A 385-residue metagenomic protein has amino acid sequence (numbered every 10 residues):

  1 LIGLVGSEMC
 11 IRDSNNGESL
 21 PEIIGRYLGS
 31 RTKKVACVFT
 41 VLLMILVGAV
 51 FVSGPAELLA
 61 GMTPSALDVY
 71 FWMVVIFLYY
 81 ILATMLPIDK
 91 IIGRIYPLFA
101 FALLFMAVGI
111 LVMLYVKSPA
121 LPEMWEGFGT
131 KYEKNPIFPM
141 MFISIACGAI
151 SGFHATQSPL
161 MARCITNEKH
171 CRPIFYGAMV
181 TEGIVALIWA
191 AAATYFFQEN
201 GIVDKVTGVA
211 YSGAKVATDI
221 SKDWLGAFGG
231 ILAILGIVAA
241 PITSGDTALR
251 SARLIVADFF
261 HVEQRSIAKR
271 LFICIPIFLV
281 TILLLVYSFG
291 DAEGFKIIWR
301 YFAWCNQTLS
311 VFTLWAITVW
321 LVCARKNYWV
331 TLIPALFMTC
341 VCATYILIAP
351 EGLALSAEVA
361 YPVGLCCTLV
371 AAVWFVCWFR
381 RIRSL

Functional and structural regions predicted by a protein language model:
L1-I11: Single conserved hydrophobic/aromatic residue that forms the stacking wall/gate of nucleotide- or nucleobase-binding
S7, T40-G48, A83, A100-K117 (+2 more regions): Selective recognition of specific alpha-helical transmembrane segments in multi-pass small-molecule
N16-I45, T218-G230, F260-E263, A303: Transmembrane-helix boundary/entry motifs in multi-pass membrane transporters
S30-K34, V69-V75, G177-A186, T194 (+3 more regions): Loop-to-transmembrane helix boundary motifs in multi-pass membrane proteins
K34-L43, M62-I88, L103-M106, S266-V280 (+1 more regions): Transmembrane alpha-helical segments of multi-pass small-molecule transport proteins
G48, V52, A56-V74, Y79-T84 (+3 more regions): Hydrophobic alpha-helical segments and their helix-loop junctions in multi-pass secondary transporters
V112-I143, Y287-L385: A generic transmembrane alpha-helix motif of multi-pass inner-membrane proteins
M113-P119, G127-W189, L235-S244: Hydrophobic, membrane-embedded alpha-helices of multi-pass small-molecule transporters
